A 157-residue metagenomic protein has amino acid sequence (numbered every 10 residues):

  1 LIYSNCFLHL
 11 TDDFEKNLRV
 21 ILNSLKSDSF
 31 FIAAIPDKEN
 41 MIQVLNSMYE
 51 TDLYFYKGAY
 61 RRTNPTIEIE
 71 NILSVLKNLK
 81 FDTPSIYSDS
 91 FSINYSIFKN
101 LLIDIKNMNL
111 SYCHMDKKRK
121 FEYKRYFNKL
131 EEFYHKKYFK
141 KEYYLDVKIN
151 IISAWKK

Functional and structural regions predicted by a protein language model:
L1-E15: A short SAM/SAH-binding and catalytic strip from SAM-dependent methyltransferases
Y3-C6, A34, E39, M108: Terminal, non-globular segments
E15-F30: A short glycine-rich, Lys/Arg-flanked "PGG" loop and its adjoining helix->strand segment in the class I
K16-R19, N46-Y49, K99-N100: Short, glycine/charged-enriched secondary-structure capping and boundary segments
D28-S96, Y112-M115: Conserved catalytic/acceptor-binding region of the Class I
S85-K157: Conserved Class I S-adenosyl-L-methionine
